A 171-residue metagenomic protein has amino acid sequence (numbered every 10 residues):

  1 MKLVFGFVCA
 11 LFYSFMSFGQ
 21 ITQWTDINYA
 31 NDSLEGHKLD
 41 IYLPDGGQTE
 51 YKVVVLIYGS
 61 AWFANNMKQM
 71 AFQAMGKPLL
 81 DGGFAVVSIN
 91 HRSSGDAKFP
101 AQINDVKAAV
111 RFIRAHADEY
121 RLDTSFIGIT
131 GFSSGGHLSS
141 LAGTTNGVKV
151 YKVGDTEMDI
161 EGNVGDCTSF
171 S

Functional and structural regions predicted by a protein language model:
M1-T22: Bacterial Sec-dependent N-terminal signal peptides
G19-T49: N-terminal cap/lid segment of alpha/beta-hydrolase-fold proteins
E50-A61: Short beta-strand element of the alpha/beta-hydrolase
S60, A85, N90-S94: Short beta-to-alpha linker loops that shape the active-site pocket of alpha/beta-hydrolase fold enzymes
A61-N66, V86, F112: Serine-hydrolase catalytic-loop signature spanning alpha/beta hydrolases and amidase-signature enzymes
K68-V87: Short amphipathic alpha-helix adjacent to the substrate-entry channel of hydrolases
A97-D118: Alpha/beta-hydrolase active-site loop
R111-S171: Primarily recognizes the serine-hydrolase "nucleophile elbow" in alpha/beta-hydrolase and SGNH/GDSL folds
